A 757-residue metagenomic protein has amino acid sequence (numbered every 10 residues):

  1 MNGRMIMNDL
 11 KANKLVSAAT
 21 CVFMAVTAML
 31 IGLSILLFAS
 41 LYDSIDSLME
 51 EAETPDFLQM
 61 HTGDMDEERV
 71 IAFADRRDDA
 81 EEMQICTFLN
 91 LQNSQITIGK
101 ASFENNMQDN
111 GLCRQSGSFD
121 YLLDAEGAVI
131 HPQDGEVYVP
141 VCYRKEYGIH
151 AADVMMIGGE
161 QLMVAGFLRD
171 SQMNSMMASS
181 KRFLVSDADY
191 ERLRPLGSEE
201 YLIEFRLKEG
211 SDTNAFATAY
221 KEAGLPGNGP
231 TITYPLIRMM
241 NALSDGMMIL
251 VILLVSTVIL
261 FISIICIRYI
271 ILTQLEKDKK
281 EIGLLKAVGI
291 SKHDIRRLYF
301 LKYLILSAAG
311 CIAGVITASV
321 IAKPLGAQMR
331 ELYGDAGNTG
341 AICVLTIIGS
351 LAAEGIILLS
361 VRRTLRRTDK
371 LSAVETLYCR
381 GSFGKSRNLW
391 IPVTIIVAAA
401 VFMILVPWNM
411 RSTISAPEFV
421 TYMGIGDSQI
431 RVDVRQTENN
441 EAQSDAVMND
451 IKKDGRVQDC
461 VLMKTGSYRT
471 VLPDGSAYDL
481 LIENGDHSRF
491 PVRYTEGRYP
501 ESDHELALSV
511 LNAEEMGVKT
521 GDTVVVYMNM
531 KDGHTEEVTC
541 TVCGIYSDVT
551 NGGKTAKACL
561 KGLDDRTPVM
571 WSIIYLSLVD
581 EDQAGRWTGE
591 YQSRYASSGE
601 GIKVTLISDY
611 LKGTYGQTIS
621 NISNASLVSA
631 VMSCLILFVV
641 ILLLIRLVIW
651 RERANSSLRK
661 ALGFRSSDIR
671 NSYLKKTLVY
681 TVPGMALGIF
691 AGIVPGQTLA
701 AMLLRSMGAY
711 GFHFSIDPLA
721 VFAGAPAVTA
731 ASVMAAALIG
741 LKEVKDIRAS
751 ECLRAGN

Functional and structural regions predicted by a protein language model:
M1-A19, E276-E281, K286-D294, V320-L351 (+6 more regions): Feature of multi-pass inner-membrane transport and sensor proteins that recognizes transmembrane helices together
N2-I264, T273, L332, P417 (+7 more regions): Membrane transport/envelope proteins' first extracytoplasmic loop
A12-L41, L243-G283, L301-A318, G349-G355 (+5 more regions): Hydrophobic alpha-helical transmembrane segments of multi-pass inner-membrane transport and secretion
L58-Q59, K385-D503, A507-L511, D522 (+2 more regions): Juxtamembrane segments of multi-pass membrane proteins
I71-C86, G289, M448-M463, G601 (+1 more regions): Short acidic amphipathic segments
G197, L207, S211-G349, L359: Membrane-anchoring hydrophobic segments
G289, I295, G663, D668-I669: Glycine/proline-centered hinge or cleavage motifs at structural transition points of membrane proteins
M530-H534, Y546-S547, L647, S657 (+6 more regions): C-terminal structured "cap/appendage" subdomains that terminate the fold
